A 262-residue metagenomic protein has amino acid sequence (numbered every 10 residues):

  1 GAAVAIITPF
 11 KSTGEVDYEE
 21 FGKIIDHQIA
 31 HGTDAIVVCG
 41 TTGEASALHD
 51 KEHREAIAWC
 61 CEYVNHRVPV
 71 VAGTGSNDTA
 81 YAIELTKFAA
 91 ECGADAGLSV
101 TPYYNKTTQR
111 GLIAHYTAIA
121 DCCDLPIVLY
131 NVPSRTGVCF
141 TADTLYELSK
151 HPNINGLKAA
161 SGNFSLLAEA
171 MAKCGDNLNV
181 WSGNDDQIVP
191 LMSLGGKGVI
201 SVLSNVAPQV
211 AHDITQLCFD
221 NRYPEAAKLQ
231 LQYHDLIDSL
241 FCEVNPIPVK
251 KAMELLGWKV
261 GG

Functional and structural regions predicted by a protein language model:
G1-V4, T8-G137: Active-site beta->alpha loop and helix N-cap motifs at the rims of alpha/beta catalytic domains
D121-C122, R135-F241: Catalytic alpha/beta core domains of metabolic enzymes, predominantly
M253-L255: GST superfamily/GST-like fold recognition
W258-G262: Flexible C-terminal active-site loop/helix
